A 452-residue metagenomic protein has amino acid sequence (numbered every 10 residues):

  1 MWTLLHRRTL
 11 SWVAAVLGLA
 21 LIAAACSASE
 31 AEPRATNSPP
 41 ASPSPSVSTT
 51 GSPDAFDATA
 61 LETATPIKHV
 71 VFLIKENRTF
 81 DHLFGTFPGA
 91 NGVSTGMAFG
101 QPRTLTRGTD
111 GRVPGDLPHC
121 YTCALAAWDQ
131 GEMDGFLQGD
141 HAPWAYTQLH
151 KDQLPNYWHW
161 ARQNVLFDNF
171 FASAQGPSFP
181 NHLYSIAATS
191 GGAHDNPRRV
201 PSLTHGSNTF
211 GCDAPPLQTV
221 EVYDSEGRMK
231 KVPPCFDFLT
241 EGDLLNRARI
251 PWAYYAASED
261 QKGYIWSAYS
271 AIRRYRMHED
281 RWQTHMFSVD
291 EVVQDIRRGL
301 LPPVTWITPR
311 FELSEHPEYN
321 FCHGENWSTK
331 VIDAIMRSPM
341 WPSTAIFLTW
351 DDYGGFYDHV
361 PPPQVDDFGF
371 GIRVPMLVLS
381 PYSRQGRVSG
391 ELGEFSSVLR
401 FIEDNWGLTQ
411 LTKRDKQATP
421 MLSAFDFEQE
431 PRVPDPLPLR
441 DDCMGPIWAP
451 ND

Functional and structural regions predicted by a protein language model:
M1-W2, M97: Juxtamembrane helix-loop transition sites at the ends of transmembrane segments in multi-pass membrane proteins
W2-V16: Bacterial N-terminal signal peptides that target proteins for export
I22-A25: C-terminal motif of bacterial Sec signal peptides marking the signal peptidase cleavage site
S27-D452: N-terminal pro-sequences and low-complexity stem/linker regions of secreted or lumenal proteins
